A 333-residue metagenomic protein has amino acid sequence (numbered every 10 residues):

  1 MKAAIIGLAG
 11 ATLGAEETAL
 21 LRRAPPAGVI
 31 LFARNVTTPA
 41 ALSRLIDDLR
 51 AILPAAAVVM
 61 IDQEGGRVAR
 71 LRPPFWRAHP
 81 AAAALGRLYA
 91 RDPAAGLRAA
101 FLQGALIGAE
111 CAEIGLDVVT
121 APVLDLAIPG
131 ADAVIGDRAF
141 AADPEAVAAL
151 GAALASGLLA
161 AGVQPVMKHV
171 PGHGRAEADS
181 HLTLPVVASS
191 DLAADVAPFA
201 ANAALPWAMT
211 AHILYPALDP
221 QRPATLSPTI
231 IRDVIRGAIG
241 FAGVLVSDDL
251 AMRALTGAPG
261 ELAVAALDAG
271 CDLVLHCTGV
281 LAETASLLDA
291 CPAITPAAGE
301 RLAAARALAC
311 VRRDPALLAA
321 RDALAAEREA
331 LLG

Functional and structural regions predicted by a protein language model:
M1-A24, G257-G333: Preference for extracellular/luminal or secreted protein segments
M1-A3, E64-A90, L126-G136, P165-V186 (+1 more regions): N-terminal small/glycine-rich loop or linker at the start of catalytic domains across soluble metabolic enzymes
M1-V59, G65-F75, G333: N-terminal hydrophobic targeting/anchoring segments and the immediately downstream early-domain regions of hydrolases
A3-A15, A82-L102, H181-A193, A251-G257: Active-site mouth loops of central-metabolism enzymes
G28-R34, D117-V123, C271-V274: Divalent metal-dependent hydrolysis catalytic cores, especially in the metallo-beta-lactamase
R34-I52, A57, A149-A297: Second-shell residues forming the walls of enzyme active-site clefts
T38-S43, A90-A109, A141-L150, D191-A193: Glycine-rich anion/phosphate-binding loops
I52-P80, A100-A127, V147, G151 (+1 more regions): Glycine-rich, aromatic-flanked loop segments that form ligand/cofactor-binding clefts across common enzyme folds
